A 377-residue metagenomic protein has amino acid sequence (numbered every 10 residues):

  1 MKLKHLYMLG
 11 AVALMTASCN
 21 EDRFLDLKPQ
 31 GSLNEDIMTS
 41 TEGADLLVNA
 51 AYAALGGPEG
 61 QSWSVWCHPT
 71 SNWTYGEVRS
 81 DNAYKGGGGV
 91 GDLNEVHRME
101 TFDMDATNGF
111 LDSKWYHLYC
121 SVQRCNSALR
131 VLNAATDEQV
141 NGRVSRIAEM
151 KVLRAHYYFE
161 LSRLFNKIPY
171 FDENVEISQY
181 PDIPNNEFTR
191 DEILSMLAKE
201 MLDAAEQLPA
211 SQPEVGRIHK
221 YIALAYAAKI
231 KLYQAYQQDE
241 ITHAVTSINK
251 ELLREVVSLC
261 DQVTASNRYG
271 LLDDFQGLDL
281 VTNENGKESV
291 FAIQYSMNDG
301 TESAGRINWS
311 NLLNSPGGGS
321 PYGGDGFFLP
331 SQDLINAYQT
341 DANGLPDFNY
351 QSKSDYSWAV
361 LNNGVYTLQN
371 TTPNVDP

Functional and structural regions predicted by a protein language model:
M1-Y7: Bacterial N-terminal signal peptides that target proteins for export
Y7-A13: Gram-negative bacterial Sec-dependent N-terminal signal peptides
T16-S18: C-terminal motif of bacterial Sec signal peptides marking the signal peptidase cleavage site
N20-G91, L202-D203, R217-L224, K229-P377: An aromatic- and glycine-enriched ligand-binding surface/loop that stacks and positions planar moieties
L27-P29, A53, P169-D172, P209: Proline-rich low-complexity regions
S40-N49, A53-S64, K85-F165, P181-V215 (+3 more regions): Conserved, well-structured interaction surfaces
K167-R190, Q237-S258: Short coil/linker segments at helix-helix boundaries
N174, Q212, Y295-M297: Short, flexible loop/turn elements at secondary-structure junctions
